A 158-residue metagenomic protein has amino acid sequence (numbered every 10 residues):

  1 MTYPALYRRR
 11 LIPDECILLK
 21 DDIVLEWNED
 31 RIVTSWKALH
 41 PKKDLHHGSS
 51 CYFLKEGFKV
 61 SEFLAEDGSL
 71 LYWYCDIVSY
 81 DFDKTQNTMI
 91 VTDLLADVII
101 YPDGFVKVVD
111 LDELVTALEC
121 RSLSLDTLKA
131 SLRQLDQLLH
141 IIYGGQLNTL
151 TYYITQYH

Functional and structural regions predicted by a protein language model:
M1, V115, R121-R133: Compact, glycine/acidic-enriched structural inserts
M1-H47: Charge-rich, low-complexity N-terminal segments
D22-V24, S49-Y52, E62-F63, L95-V98: Hydrophobic/aromatic beta-strand elements that line small-molecule binding cavities or substrate pockets in beta-rich
W27-E29, E66-G68, Y101-D103: Short acidic-glycine loop/turn motifs at beta-strand connectors
S35-M89: The feature represents the first ordered module of a protein
V60-E62, T92-L94, R121, T151-Y152: Extended soluble regions of mature proteins
Y74-R121: Conserved, surface-exposed functional patches that form binding/active-site neighborhoods
S131-H158: Charged phosphate-binding loop/patch that engages nucleotide di/tri-phosphates or the phosphate backbone of nucleic
